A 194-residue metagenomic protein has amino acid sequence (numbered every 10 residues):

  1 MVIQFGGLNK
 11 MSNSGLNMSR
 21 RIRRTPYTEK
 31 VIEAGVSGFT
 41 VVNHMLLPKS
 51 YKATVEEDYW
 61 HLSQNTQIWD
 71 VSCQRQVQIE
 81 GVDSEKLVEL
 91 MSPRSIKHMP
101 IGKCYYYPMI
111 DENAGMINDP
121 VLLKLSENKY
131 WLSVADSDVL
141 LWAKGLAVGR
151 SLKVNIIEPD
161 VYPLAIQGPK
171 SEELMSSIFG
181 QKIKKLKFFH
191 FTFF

Functional and structural regions predicted by a protein language model:
V2-I110, G115: Acidic, proline/glycine-enriched N-terminal capping motif
N118-F194: Acidic, low-complexity central loop/insert segments
